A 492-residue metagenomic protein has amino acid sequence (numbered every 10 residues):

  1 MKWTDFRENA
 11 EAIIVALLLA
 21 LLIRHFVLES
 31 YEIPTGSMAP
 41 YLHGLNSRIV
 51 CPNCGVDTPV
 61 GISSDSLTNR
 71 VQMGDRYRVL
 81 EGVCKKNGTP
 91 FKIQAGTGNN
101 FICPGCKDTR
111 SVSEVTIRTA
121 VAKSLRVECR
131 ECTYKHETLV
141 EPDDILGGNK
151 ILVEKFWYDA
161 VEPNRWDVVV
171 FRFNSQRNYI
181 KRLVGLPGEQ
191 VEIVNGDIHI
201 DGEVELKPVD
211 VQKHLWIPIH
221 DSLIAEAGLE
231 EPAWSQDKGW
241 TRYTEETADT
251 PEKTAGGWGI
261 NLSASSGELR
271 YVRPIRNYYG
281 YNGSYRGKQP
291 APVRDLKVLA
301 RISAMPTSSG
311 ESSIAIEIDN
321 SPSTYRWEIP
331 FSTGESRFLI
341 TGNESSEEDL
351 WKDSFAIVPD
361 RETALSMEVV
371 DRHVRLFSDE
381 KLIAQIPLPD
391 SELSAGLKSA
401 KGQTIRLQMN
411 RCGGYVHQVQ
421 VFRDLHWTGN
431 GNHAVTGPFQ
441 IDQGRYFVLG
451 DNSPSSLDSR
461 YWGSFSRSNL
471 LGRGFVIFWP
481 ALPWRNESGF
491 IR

Functional and structural regions predicted by a protein language model:
M1-R492: Extended hydrophobic leader/signal-anchor segments used for secretion and membrane insertion
